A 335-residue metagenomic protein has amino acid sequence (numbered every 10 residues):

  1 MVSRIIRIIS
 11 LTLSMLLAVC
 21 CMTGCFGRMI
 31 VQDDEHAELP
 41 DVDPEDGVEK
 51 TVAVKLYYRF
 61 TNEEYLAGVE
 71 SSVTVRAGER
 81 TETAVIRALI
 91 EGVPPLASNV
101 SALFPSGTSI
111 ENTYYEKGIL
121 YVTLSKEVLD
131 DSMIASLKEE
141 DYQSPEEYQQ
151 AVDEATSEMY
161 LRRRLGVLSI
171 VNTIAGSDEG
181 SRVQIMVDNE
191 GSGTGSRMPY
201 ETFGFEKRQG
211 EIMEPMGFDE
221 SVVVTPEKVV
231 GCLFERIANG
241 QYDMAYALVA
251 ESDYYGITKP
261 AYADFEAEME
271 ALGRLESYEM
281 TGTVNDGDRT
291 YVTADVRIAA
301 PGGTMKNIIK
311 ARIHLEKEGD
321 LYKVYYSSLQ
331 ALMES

Functional and structural regions predicted by a protein language model:
V2-T12, C20-S335: Bimodal "functional hotspot" detector
